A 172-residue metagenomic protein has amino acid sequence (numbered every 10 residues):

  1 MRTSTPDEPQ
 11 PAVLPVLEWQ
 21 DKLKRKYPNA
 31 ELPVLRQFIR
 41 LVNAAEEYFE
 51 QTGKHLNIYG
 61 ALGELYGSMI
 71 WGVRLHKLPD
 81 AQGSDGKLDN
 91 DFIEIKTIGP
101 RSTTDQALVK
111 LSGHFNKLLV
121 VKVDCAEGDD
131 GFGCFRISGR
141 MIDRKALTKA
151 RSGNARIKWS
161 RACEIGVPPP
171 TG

Functional and structural regions predicted by a protein language model:
M1-G172: Nucleic-acid endonuclease domains
